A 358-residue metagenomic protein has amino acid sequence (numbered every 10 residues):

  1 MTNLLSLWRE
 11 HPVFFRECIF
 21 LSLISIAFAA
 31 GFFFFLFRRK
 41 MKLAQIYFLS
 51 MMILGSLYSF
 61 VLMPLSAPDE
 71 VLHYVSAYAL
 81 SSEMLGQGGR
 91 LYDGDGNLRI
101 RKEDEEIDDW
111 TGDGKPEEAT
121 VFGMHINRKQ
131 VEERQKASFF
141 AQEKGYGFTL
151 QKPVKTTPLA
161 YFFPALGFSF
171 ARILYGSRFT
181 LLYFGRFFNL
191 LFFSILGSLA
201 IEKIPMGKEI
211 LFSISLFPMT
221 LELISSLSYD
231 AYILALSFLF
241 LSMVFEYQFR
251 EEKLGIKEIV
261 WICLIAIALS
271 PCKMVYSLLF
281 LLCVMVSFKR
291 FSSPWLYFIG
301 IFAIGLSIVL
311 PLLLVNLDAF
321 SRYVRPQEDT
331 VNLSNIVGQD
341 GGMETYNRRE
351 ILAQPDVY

Functional and structural regions predicted by a protein language model:
R9-E10, E222, E258-M274, L279-M285: Membrane-interface alpha helices of multi-pass inner-membrane proteins
E10-S56, L296-I304: Start-transfer (signal-anchor) and selected internal transmembrane alpha helices of multi-pass inner/ER membrane
F28-F35, T180-M206: Transmembrane-helix motifs of polytopic, lipid-linked glycan transferases
M41-Q45, G176-F179, S198-P218: Transmembrane-helix signature of polytopic, membrane-embedded enzymes that assemble or transfer cell-envelope glycans
M84-Y183, L333: Interfacial juxtamembrane loops and adjacent helix segments that form the catalytic/substrate-binding surfaces
L199, L234-R250, I262-I265: Specific aromatic-rich, kink-prone transmembrane helix
S226-I233: Short acidic/glycine- and proline-prone juxtamembrane loop motifs at membrane-interface regions of multi-pass membrane
L282-Y358: Membrane-lumen/periplasm interface segments of specific transmembrane helices in polyprenyl phosphate-linked
